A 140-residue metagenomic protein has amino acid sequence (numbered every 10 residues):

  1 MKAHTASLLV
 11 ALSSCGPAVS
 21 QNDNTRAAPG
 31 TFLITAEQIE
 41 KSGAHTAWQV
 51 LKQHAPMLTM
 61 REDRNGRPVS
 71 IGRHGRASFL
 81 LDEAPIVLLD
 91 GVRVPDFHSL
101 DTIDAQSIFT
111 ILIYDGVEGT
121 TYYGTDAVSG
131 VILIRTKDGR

Functional and structural regions predicted by a protein language model:
K2-L8: Sec-dependent signal peptide recognition, specifically the positively charged N-region followed immediately by
L12-S14: C-terminal motif of bacterial Sec signal peptides marking the signal peptidase cleavage site
G16-V19: Bacterial signal peptide processing site
Q21-T25: Sec-dependent signal peptide cleavage junction
P29-I71, V92-L100, Y114-G119: Periplasmic N-terminal accessory/gating domains of Gram-negative outer-membrane beta-barrel systems
K52-D90, T125-R135: Extracytoplasmic beta-strand/coil segments of soluble accessory domains associated with Gram-negative outer-membrane
R73-G116: Periplasmic plug
I108-R140: A beta-strand signature from Gram-negative outer-membrane beta-barrel systems, especially the internal plug domain
